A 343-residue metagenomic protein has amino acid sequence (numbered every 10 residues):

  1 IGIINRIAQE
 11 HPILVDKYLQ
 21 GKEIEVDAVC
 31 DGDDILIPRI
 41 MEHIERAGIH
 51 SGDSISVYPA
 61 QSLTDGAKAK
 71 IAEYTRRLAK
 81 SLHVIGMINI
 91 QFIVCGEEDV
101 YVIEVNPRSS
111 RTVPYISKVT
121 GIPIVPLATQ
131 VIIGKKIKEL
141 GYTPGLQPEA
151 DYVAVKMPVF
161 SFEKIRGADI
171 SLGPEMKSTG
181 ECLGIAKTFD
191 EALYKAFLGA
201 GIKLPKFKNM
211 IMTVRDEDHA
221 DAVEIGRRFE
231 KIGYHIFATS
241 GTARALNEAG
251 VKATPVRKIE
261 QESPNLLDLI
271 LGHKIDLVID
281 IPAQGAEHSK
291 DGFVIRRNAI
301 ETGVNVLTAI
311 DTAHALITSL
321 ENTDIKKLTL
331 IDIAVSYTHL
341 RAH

Functional and structural regions predicted by a protein language model:
I1-K206: ATP-dependent carboxylate activation and anion-phosphoryl transfer catalytic cores that bind Mg-ATP to form
A200-N209, I270-I275: Glycine-rich phosphate/diphosphate-binding loops that line cofactor/substrate pockets in enzymes
I202, V214-D218: Glycine- and Gly-Pro-enriched alpha-helical subdomains that act as flexible, kink-prone "lid/hinge" or packing modules
Y234-G241: Short internal beta-strands
R257-K258, L266-Y337: Peripheral docking tails and interdomain loops at the edges of cofactor- or intermediate-handling domains
T338-H343: Conserved small/polar residues in nucleotide/adenosyl-binding loops
